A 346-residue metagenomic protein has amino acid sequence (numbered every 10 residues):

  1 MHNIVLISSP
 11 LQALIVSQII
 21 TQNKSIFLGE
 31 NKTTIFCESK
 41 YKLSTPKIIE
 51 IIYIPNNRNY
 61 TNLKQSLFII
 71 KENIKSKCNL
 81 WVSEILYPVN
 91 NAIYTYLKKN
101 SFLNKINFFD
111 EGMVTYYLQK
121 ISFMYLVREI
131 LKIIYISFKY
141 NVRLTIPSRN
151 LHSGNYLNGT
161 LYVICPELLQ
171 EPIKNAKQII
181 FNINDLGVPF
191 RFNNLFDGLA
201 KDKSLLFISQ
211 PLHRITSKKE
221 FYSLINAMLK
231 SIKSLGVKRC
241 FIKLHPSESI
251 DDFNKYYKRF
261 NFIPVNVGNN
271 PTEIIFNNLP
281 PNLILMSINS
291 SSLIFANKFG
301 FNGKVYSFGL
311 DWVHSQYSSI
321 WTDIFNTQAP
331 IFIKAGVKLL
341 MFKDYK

Functional and structural regions predicted by a protein language model:
I4-H152, S292-L293: Active-site and donor-binding regions of nucleotide-sugar-utilizing enzymes
E30-K40, I106-D110, L161-I164, R239-P246 (+1 more regions): Short internal beta-strands
L43-K47, Y60-Q65, Y116-K120, S217 (+3 more regions): Short, charged, surface-exposed secondary-structure boundary motifs
T45-Y60, N104, M124-R128, A176-N182 (+4 more regions): Active-site regions of enzymes building and remodeling cell-envelope glycoconjugates
L118, Y125-P211: A nucleotide-sugar donor-handling region in carbohydrate enzymes
L205-E248: Conserved catalytic-core segment of nucleotide-activated headgroup transferases in glycan assembly
S247-I294, F299: Donor nucleotide-activated moiety binding/catalytic core segment of transferases that use nucleotide-activated donors
S292-K346: Catalytic binding pocket for nucleotide-activated donors in carbohydrate/polymer assembly enzymes
